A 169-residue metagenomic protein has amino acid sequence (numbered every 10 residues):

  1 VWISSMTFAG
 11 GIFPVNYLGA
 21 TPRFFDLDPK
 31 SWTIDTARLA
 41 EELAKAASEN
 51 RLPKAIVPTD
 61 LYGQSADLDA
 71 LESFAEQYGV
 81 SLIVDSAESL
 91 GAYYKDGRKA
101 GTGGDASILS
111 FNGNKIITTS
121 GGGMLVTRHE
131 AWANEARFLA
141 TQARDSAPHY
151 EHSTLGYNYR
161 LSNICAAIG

Functional and structural regions predicted by a protein language model:
V1-L61, S65-Q77, S81-S86: PLP-dependent aminotransferase-like
T7, G97-K99: Phosphate-group recognition and catalysis centered on beta-loop-alpha active-site segments
V15, D69, Y93-Y94, G101: Short loop/helix-cap segments at secondary-structure boundaries that form the rim of catalytic
E41-E42, K99-T102: Short, hinge-like loop/turn segments at secondary-structure boundaries
L52, T102-G103: Alpha-helix C-terminal capping/helix-to-coil transition sites in glycosyltransferase folds
S73-E76, G101-T102, L125: Solvent-exposed polar/charged
S89-D96, G103-G169: Active-site region of PLP-dependent enzymes
